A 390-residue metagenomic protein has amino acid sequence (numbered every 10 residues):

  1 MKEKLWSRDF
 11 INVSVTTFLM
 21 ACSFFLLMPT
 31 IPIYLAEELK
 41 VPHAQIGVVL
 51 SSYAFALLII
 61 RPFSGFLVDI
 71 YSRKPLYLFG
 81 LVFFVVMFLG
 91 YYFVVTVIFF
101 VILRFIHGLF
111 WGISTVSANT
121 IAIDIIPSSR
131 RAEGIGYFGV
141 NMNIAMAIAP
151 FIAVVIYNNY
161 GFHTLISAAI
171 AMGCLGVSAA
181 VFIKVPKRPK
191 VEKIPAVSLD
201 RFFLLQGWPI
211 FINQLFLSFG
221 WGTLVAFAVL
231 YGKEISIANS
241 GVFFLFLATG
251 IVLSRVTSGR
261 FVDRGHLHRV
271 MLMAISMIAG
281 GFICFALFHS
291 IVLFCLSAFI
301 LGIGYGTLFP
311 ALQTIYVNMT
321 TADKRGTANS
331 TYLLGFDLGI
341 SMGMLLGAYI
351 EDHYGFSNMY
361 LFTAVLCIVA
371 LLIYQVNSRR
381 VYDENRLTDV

Functional and structural regions predicted by a protein language model:
M1-W6, V185-Q214: Juxtamembrane intracellular "pre-TM" segments in multi-pass secondary transporters
K40, S72, F93-I98, H266 (+1 more regions): Helix-breaking motifs and short loop linkers at transmembrane-helix boundaries and internal kinks in secondary membrane
A54-P62, M146-A147, A248-V252, V256 (+1 more regions): Residue-level signature of mid-helix packing/kink "hotspots" within the transmembrane helices of 12-pass Major
I59-V95: Conserved MFS/SLC helix-loop-helix module at the cytosolic interface between two early adjacent transmembrane helices
P75-L89, I170, R269-I283: Structural signature of the two symmetry-related core transmembrane helices
I98-I106, V292-I300: Paired small-residue
F105-N141: Cytoplasmic helix-loop-helix junction between adjacent transmembrane helices in 12-TM secondary transporters
A171-P189, I373-S378: C-terminal membrane-cytosol helix-exit motif in multi-pass small-molecule transporters
